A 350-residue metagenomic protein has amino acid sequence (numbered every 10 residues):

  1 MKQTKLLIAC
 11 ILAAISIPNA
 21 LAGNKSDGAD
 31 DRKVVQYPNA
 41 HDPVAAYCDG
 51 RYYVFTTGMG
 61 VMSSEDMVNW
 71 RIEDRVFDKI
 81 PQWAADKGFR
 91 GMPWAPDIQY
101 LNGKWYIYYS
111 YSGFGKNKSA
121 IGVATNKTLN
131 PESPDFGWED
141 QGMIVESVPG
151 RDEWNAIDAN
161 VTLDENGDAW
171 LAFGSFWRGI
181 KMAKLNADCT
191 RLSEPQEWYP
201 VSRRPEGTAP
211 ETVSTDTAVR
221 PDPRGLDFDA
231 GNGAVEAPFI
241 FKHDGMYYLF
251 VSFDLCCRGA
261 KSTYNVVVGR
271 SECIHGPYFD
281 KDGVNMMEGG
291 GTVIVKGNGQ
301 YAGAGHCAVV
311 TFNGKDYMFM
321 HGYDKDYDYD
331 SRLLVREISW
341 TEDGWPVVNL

Functional and structural regions predicted by a protein language model:
M1-I8: Bacterial N-terminal signal peptides that target proteins for export
L7, A14, K33-V34: Detector for intrinsically disordered, low-structure N-terminal pre-sequences
L12-A20: Hydrophobic h-region of N-terminal signal peptides that target proteins for export in Gram-negative bacteria
L21-L350: Carbohydrate-active catalytic/glycan-binding domains of CAZyme proteins, especially the secreted or lumenal ectodomains
